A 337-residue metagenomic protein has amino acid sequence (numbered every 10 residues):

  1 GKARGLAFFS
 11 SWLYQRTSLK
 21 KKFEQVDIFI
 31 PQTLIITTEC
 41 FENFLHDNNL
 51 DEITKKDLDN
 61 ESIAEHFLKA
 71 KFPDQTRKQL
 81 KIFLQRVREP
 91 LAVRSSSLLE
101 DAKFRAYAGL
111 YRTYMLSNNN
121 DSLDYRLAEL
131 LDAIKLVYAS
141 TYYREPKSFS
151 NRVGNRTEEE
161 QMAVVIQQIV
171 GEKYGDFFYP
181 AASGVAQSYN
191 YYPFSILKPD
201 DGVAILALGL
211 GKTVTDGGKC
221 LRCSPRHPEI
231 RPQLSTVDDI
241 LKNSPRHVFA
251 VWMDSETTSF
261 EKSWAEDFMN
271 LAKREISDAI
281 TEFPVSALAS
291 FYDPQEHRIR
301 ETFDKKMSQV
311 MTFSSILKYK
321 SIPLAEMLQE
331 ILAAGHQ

Functional and structural regions predicted by a protein language model:
G1-K21, K71-Q337: Conserved mixed alpha/beta core segments that line enzyme active sites in large multi-domain catalysts
G1-N48, E52-K56, E61-K71, S315 (+1 more regions): A conserved helix-loop-beta module that forms one wall/lid of the active-site cleft in ATP-utilizing catalytic domains
